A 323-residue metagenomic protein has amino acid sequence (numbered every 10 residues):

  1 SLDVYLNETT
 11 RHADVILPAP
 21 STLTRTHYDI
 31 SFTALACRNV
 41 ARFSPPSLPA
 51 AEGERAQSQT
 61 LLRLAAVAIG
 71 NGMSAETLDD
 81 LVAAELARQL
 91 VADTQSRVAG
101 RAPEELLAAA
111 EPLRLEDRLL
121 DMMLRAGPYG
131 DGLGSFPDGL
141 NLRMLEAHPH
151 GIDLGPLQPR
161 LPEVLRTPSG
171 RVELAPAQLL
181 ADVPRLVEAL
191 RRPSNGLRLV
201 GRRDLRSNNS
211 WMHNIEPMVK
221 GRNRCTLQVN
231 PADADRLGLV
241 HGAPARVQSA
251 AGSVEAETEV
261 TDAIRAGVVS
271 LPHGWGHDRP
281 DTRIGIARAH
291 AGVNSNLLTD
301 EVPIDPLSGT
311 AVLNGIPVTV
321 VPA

Functional and structural regions predicted by a protein language model:
L2-E8: Short, polar loop motifs at secondary-structure junctions
Y5, S21-T22, A66, E146 (+8 more regions): A broadly conserved detector of short glycine/acidic/proline-rich loop/turn motifs that flank catalytic sites and bind
E8-F43: Flexible glycine/proline-rich, aromatic-decorated loop/lid segments
T9-T10, T26-Y28, A51, A175-P176 (+4 more regions): Short helix/loop capping segments that flank catalytic or ligand/cofactor-binding pockets
T10-A13, P159-L161, T167-P168, P193-N195 (+3 more regions): Short, well-ordered loop/turn elements at secondary-structure boundaries
V40, P162-V164, R171, G196-R198 (+3 more regions): A residue-level signal for beta-strand positions that form part of recognition/binding surfaces within mature
P45-A50, E54-G127, S210-Q228, A232-A323: Long, contiguous, secondary-structure-rich segments that constitute the structural scaffold of globular domains
Q89-P217: Long, low-complexity segments enriched in small/aliphatic residues
